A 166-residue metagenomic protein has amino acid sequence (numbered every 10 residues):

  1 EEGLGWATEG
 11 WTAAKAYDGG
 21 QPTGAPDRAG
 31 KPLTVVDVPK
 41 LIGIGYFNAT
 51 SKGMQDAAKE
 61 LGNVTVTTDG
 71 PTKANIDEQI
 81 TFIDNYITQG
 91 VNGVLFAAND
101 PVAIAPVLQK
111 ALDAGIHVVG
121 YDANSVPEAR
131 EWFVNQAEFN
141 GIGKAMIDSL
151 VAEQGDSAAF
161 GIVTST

Functional and structural regions predicted by a protein language model:
E1-T166: A residue-level marker of the well-folded mature domains of exported/periplasmic proteins
